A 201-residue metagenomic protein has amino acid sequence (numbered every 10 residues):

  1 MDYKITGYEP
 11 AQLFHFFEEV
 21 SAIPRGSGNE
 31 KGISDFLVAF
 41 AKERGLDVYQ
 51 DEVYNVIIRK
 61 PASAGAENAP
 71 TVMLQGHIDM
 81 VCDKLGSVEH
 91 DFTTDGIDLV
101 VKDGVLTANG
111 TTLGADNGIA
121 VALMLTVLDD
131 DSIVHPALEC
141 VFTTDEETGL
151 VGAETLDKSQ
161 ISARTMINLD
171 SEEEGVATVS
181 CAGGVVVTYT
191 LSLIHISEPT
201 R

Functional and structural regions predicted by a protein language model:
Y3-V105: Acidic/His- and Gly-rich active-site-bordering loop/insert found across diverse amide/peptide-bond hydrolases
I23, S27, T107-D116, V176-T178: Flexible, glycine/proline-enriched loop segments at strand-loop-helix junctions that form or flank small-ligand binding
V53-I57, E147-G149, E174: Short acidic loop-to-helix transition motifs that present clustered carboxylates
A66-T148, A153-R164: Active-site metal-coordination/substrate-binding segment of hydrolases, especially metallo-dependent peptidases
F142-T144, L169-S171, L191-L193: Short, structured patches in soluble enzyme cores that scaffold and shape functional sites
D157-V179: A glycine-rich helix N-cap at a beta->alpha junction
A177-L191: TRNA-recognition modules of translation machinery and tRNA-sensing kinases, especially anticodon-binding
S192-T200: Residue-level detector of conserved catalytic or cofactor/ligand-binding positions in enzyme active sites
